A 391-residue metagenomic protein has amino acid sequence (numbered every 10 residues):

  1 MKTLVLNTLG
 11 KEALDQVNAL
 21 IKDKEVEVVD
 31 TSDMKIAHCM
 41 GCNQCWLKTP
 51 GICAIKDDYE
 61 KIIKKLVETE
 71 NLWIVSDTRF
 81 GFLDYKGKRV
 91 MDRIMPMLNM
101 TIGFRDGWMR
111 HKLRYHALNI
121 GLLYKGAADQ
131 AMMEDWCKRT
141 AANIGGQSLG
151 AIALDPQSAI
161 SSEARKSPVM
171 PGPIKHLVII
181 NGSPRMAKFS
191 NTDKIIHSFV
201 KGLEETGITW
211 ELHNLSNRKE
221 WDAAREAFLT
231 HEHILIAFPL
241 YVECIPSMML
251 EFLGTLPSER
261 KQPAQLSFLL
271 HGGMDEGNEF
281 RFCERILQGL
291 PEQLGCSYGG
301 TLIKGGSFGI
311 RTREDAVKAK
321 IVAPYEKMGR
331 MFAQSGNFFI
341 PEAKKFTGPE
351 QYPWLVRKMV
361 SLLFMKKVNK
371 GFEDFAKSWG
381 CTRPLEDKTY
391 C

Functional and structural regions predicted by a protein language model:
M1-N99, A141-Q262, Q293, N337-C391: N-terminal beta1-alpha1-beta2 submodule of the flavodoxin-like/Rossmannoid cofactor-binding fold
A54, D58, D129-M132, N191 (+3 more regions): Soluble or luminal CAZymes and related metallo-dependent hydrolases
G87, M91, E134, I196 (+4 more regions): Amphipathic alpha-helical segments in well-structured domains
M100-G145, Q265-K320: Short, glycine-/small-residue-rich phosphate/pyrophosphate-handling segment
E134-C137, Q157-P168, K318, V322-G329: Short, amphipathic alpha-helical "lid/cap" segments that border enzyme active or binding sites
T301-L362: A conserved mid-domain beta-alpha-beta active-site/ligand-binding segment of alpha/beta enzyme cores
